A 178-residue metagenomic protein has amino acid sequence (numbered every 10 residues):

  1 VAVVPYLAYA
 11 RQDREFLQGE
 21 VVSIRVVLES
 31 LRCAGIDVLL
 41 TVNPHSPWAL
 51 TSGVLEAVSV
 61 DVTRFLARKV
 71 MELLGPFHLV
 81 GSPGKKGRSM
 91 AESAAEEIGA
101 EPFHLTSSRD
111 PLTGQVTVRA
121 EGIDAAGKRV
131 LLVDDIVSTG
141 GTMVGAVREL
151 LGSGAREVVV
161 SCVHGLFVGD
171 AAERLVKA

Functional and structural regions predicted by a protein language model:
V1-A178: PRPP-associated nucleotide enzymes
